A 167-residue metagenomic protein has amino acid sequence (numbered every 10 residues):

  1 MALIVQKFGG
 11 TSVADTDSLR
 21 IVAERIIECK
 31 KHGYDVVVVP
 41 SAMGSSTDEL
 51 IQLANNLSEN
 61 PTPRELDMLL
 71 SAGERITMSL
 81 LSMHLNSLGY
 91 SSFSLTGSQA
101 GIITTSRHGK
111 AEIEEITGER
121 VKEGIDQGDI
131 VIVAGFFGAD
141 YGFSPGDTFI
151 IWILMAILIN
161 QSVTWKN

Functional and structural regions predicted by a protein language model:
M1-N167: Nucleotide/pyrophosphate-binding catalytic subdomain
